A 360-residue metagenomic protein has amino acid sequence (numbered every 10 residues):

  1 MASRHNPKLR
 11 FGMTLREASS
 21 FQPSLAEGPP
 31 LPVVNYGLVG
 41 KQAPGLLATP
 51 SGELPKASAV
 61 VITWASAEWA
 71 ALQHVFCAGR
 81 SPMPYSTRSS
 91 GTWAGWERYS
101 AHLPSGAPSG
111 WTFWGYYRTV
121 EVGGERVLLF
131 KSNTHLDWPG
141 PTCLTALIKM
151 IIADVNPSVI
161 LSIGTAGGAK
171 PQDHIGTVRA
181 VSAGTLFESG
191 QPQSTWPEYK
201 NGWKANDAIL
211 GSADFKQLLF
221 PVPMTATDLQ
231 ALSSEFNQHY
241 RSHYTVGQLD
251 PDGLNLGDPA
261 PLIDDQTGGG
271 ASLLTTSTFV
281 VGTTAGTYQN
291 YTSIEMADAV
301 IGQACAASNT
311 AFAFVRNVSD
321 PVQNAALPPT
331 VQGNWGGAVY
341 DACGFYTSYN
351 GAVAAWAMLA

Functional and structural regions predicted by a protein language model:
M1-A360: Accessory terminal and edge-of-domain segments that mediate assembly/interaction and cofactor placement around
